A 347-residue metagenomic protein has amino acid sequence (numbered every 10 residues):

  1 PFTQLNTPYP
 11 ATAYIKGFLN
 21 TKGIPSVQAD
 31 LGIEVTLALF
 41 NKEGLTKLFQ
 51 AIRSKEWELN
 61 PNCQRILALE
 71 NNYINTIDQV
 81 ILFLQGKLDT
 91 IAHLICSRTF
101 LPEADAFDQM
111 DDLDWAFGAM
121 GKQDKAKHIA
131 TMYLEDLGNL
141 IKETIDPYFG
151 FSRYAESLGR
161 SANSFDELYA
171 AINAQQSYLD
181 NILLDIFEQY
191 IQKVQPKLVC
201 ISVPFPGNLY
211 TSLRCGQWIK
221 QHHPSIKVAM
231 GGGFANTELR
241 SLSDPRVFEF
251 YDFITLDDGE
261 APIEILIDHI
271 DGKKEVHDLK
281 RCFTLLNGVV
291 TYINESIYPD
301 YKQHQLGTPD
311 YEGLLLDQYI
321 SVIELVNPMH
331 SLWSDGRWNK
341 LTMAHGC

Functional and structural regions predicted by a protein language model:
P1-Q4, H345: Glycine-rich His-Gly loop
T3-L5, A11, I15-F18, P25-G44 (+7 more regions): Glycine-rich beta-alpha loop elements in corrinoid/cobalamin-binding modules across cobalamin-dependent enzymes
N6-T7, D310: Solvent-exposed, flexible loop/coil residues
A38-L94: Conserved phosphoryl-transfer catalytic core
D278-L279, V289, D300-Q305, D335-R337 (+1 more regions): A generic structural signal for well-ordered coil/turn residues at beta-strand boundaries that shape enzyme active-site
S296-E312: C-terminal beta-strand edge segments of enzyme domains
P309-C347: Radical SAM [4Fe-4S] cluster-binding motif and immediate context
